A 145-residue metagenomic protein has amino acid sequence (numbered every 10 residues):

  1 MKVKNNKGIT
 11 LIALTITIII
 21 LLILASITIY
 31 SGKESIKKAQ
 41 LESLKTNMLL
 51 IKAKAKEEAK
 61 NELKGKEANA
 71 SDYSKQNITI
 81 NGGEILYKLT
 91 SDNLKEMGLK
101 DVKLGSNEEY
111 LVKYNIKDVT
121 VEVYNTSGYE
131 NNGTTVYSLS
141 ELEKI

Functional and structural regions predicted by a protein language model:
M1-I9: N-terminal leader/signal peptides at the extreme start of proteins
N6, I19, I27, T46 (+1 more regions): Short, well-structured alpha-helical interface segments that form or flank functional binding sites
I9-I18: N-terminal signal-anchor/signal peptide hydrophobic helix marking the start of the first transmembrane segment
L21-A39: C-terminal juxtamembrane segment of a hydrophobic transmembrane alpha-helix
K37-E67: Membrane-proximal N-terminal amphipathic helix
L63-G133, E141-I145: Extracellular/periplasmic head regions of type IV pilus-like filament subunits
